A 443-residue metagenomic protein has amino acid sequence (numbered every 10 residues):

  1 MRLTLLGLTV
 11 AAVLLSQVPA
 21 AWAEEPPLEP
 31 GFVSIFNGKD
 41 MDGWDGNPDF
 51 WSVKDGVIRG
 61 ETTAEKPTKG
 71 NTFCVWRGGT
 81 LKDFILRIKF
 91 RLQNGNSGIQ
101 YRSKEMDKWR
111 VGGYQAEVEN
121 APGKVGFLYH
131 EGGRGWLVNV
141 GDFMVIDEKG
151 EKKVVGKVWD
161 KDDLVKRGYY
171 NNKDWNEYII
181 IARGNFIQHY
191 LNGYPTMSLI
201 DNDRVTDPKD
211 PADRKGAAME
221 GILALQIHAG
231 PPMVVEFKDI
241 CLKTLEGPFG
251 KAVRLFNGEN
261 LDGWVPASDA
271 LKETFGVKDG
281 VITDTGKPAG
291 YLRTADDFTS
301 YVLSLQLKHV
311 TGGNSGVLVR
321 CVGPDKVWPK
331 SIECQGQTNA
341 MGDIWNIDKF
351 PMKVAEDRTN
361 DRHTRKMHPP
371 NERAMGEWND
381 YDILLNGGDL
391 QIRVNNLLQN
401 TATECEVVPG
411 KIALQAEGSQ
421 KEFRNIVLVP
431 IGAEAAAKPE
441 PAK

Functional and structural regions predicted by a protein language model:
L6-Q17: Bacterial N-terminal signal peptides
W22-K443: Carbohydrate-interacting regions of secretory-pathway proteins
